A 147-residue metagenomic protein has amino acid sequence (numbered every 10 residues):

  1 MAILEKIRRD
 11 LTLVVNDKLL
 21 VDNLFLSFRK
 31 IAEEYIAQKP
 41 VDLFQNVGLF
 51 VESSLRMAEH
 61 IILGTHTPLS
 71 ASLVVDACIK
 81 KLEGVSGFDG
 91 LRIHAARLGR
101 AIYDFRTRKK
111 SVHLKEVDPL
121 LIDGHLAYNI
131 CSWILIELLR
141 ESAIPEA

Functional and structural regions predicted by a protein language model:
M1-D42: Charged alpha-helical initiation segments
K6-L11, H60-A95: Short, charged amphipathic alpha-helical segments flanked by flexible coils
N16-L19, R140-A147: Polyanionic, low-complexity intrinsically disordered segments
N23, S27, N46, S53 (+1 more regions): Amphipathic, well-ordered alpha-helical segments in soluble domains
L26-E33, C78-G87, S111-V112: Short, charged/polar, low-complexity loop and linker segments that flank or interrupt alpha-helical bundles
R29-A32, K39-I62, Y128-I136: Short, hydrophobic, well-ordered secondary-structure elements
A37-V41, G64-L69, V117-L121: Short, surface-exposed loop/turn segments at secondary-structure junctions
F44, G90-A143: Charge-enriched, short contiguous segments at helix-coil
